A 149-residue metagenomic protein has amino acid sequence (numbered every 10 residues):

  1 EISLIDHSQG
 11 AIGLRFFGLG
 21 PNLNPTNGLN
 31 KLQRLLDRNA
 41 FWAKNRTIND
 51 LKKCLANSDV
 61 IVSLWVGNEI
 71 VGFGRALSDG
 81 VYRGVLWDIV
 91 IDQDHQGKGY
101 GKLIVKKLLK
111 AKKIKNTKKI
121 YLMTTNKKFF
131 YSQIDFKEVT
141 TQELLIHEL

Functional and structural regions predicted by a protein language model:
E1-I48, Q142: Short amphipathic alpha-helix that is part of the acyltransferase structural core
D50-V90: A conserved beta-strand-loop-helix scaffold within acyl/acetyltransferase catalytic domains
H95-I104: Conserved acetyl-CoA pyrophosphate-binding loop and the N-cap/start of the following alpha-helix in GNAT-like
A111: Short alpha-helical functional segments enriched in proximate histidine and acidic residues
I114-L149: Conserved active-site alpha-helix within GNAT-family acetyltransferase domains
